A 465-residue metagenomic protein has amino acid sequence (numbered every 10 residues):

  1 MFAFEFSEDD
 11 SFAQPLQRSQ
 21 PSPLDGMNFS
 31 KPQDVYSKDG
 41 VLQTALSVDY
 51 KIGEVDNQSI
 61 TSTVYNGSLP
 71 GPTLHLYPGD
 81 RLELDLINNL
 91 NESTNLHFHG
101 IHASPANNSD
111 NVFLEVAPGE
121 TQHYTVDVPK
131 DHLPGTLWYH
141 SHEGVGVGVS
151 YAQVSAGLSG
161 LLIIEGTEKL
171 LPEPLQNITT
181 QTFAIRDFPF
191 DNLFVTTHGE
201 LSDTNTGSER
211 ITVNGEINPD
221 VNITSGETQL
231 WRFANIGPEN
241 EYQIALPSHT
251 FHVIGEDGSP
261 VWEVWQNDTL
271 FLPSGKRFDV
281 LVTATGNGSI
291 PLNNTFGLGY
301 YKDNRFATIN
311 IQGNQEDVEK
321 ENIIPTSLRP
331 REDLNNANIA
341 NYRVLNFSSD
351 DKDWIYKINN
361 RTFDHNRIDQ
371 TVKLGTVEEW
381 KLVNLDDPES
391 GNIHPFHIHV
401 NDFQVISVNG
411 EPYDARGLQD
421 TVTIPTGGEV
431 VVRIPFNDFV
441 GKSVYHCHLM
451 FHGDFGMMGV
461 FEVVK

Functional and structural regions predicted by a protein language model:
F4-L281, G286, T308-R329, A337-S349 (+3 more regions): Histidine-centered copper-binding motifs that mark active-site loops of extracellular/periplasmic copper enzymes
D10, D56, A106-N111, V253-Q266 (+1 more regions): Active-site pocket scaffolds in enzymes
H132-W138, N287-P291, D438-V444: Short glycine/proline/serine/threonine-rich loop/turn segments at secondary-structure transition edges
T283, N293-T295: A structural feature that tracks compact, well-ordered secondary-structure segments with a strong bias toward
T295-L298, M450: Short beta-strand-plus-loop segments that form exposed binding edges in beta-rich domains
D303: Acidic, glycine-rich loop-and-beta core segments that form the ion-binding/anion-interacting portion of active sites
